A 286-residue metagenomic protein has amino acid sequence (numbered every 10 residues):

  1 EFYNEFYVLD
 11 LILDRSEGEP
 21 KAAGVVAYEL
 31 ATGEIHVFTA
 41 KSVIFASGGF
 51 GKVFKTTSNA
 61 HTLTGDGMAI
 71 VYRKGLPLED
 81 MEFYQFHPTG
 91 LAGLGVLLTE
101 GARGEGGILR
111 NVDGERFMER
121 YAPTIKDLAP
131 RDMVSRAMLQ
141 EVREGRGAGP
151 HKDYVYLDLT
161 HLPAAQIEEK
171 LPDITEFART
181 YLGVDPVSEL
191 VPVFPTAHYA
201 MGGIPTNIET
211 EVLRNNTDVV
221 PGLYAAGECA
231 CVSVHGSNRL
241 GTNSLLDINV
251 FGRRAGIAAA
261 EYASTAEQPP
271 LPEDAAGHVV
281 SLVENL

Functional and structural regions predicted by a protein language model:
E1-T39, I167: Feature captures the FAD/FMN-dependent oxidoreductase FAD-binding
D14-R15, R110-E119, P123-L128, M138 (+3 more regions): Glycine- and aromatic-enriched mobile tails/lids
A31, I35, G51-T62, G93-G104 (+5 more regions): Alpha-helix capping and helix-loop boundary segments enriched in small/acidic/polar residues
V37-G48, V71, G114, L223-A225: Short hydrophobic core segments
S42-V96, G149, G241-A258: Glycine-rich loop(s) and the adjacent beta-strand/alpha-helix scaffold that form part
I70, L76-P192, A258-S264: An anion/pyrophosphate-binding glycine-rich loop and adjacent beta-alpha core in soluble alpha-beta enzymes
F177-P221: FAD/FMN-dependent oxidoreductases across multiple families
